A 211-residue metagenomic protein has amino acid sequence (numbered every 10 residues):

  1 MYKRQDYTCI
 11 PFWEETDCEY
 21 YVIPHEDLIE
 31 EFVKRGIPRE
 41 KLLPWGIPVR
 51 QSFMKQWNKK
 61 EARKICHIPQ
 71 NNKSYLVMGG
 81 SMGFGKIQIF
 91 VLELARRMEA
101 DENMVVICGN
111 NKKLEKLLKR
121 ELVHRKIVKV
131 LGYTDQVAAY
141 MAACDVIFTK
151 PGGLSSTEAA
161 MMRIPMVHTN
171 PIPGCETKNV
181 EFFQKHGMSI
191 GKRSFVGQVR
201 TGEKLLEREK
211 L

Functional and structural regions predicted by a protein language model:
M1-Q5: Conserved small/polar residues in nucleotide/adenosyl-binding loops
T8-I10, L114, D135-A139, S155 (+2 more regions): Short acidic active-site motifs
T8-P11, L28-F32, L114-L118, S155 (+1 more regions): Short, glycine/polar-rich helix-capping loops at beta-to-alpha or helix-loop-helix junctions that flank or form
D17-C18, C144: An anion/phosphate-binding loop that grips the pyrophosphate of nucleotide cofactors and donors
C18-M82, K113: A nucleotide-sugar donor-handling region in carbohydrate enzymes
K59-E61, I68-C144: Donor-nucleotide binding loops and adjacent catalytic segments primarily of GT-B fold Leloir glycosyltransferases
A139-K178: A donor-sugar binding/catalytic signature common to diverse glycosyltransferases and related nucleotide-sugar
Q184-K210: C-terminal "capping" alpha-helix adjacent to the active site of nucleotide-linked donor transferases in cell-envelope
